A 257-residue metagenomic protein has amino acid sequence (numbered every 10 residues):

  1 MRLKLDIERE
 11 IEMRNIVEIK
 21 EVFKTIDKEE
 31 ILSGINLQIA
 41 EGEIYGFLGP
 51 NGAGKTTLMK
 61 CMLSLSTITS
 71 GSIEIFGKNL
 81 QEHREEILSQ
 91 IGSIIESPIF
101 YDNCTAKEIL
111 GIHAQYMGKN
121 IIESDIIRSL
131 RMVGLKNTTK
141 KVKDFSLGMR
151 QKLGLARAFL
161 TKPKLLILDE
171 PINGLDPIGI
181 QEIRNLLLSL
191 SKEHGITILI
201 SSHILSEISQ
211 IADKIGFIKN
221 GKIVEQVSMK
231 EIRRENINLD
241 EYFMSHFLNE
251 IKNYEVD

Functional and structural regions predicted by a protein language model:
G71-E82, E86-I87: Conserved ABC transporter NBD signature motif
G111, Q115, I121-N137: Conserved ABC ATPase "signature" region
K162: Conserved catalytic motifs of ABC-family nucleotide-binding domains
L166-E170: Catalytic Walker B motif of ABC-type/P-loop ATPase nucleotide-binding domains
Q181-E193: Helical segment within the ABC ATPase nucleotide-binding domain
